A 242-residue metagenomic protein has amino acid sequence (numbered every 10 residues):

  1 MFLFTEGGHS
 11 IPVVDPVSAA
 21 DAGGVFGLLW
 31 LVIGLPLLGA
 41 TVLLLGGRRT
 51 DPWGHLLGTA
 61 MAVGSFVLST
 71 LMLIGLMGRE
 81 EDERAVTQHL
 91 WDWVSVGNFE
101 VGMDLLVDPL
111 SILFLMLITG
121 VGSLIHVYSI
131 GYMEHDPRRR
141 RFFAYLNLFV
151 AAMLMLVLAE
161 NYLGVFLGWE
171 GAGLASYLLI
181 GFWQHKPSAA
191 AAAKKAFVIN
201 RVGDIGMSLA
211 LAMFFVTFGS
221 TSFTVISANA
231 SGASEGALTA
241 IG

Functional and structural regions predicted by a protein language model:
M1-G242: ...captures the hydrophobic TM-helix bundle architecture rather than a specific catalytic motif, and can also fire on
